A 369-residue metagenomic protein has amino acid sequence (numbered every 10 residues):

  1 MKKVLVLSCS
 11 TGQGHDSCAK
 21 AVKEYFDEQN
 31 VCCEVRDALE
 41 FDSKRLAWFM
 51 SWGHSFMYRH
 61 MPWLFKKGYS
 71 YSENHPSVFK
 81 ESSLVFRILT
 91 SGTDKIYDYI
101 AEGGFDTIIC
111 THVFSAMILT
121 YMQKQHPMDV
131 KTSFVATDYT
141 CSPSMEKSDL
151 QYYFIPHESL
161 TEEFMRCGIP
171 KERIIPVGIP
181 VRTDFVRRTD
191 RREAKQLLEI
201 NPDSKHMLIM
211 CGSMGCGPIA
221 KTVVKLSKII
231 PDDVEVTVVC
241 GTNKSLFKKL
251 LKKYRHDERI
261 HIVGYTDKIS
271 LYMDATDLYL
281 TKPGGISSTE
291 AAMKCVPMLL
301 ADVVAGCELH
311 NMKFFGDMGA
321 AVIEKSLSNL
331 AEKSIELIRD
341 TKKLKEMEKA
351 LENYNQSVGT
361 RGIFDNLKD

Functional and structural regions predicted by a protein language model:
Q13, C18, G68-G168, R173-P176: Active-site and donor-binding regions of nucleotide-sugar-utilizing enzymes
A21-Y97: Conserved N-terminal ligand/cofactor-binding loop architecture of enzyme catalytic domains
Q151-M214, N243: A nucleotide-sugar donor-handling region in carbohydrate enzymes
R192-E193, I200-A275: Donor-nucleotide binding loops and adjacent catalytic segments primarily of GT-B fold Leloir glycosyltransferases
D274-P283: Acidic donor-binding loop of glycosyltransferase active sites
G316-A320, S326-K342: C-terminal "capping" alpha-helix adjacent to the active site of nucleotide-linked donor transferases in cell-envelope
K343-S357: A short, well-ordered alpha-helix in the C-terminal region of glycosyltransferases
Q356-D369: C-terminal alpha-helical cap of glycosyltransferases
